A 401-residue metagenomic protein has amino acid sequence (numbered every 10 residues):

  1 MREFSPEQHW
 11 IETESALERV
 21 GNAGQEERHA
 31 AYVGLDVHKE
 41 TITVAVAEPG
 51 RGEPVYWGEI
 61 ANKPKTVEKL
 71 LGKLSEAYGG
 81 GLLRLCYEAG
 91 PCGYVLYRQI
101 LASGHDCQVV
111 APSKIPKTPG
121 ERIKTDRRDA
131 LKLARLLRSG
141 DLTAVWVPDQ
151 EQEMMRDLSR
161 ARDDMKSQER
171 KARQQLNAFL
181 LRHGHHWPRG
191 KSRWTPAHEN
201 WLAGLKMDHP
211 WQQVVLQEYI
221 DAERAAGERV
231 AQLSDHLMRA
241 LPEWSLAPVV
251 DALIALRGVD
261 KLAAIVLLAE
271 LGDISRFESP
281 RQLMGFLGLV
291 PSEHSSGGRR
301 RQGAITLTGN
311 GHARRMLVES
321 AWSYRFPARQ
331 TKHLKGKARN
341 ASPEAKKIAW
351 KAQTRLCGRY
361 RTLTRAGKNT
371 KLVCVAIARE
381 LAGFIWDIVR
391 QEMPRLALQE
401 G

Functional and structural regions predicted by a protein language model:
M1-G401: A detector of single, family-specific signature residues that are central to catalytic or substrate-handling motifs
